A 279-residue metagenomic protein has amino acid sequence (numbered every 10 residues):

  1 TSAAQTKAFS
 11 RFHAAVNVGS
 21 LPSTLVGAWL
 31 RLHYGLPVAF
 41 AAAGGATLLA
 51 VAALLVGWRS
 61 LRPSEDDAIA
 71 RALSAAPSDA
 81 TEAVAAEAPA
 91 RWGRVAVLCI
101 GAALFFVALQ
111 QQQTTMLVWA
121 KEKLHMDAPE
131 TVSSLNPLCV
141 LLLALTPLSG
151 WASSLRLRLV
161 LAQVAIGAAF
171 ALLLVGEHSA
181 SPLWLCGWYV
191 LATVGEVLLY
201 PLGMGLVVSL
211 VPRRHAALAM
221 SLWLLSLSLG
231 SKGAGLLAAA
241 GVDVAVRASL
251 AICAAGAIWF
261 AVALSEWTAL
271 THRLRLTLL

Functional and structural regions predicted by a protein language model:
T1, V197-P212: Intracellular juxtamembrane helix-capping segments at the cytosolic ends of symmetry-related transmembrane helices
S2-T6, S10, P22, G27-D127 (+3 more regions): Intracellular loop-helix junctions on the cytosolic face of multi-pass helical membrane proteins
T6-L32, G44-A50, S133-P137, M220-G235: Glycine-rich segments within core transmembrane alpha-helices of 12-TM secondary carriers
A8, V38-A43, R158, A219 (+1 more regions): Alpha-helical transmembrane segments of multi-pass secondary-active solute transporters
L21, Q110, T193-P201: Small-residue-rich segments within alpha-helical transmembrane domains of MFS-like 12-TM solute carriers
P129-A152, A162-F170: Transmembrane alpha-helices of Major Facilitator/SLC transporters
L159-L199: C-terminal transmembrane helical hairpin of 12-TM major facilitator-type secondary transporters
